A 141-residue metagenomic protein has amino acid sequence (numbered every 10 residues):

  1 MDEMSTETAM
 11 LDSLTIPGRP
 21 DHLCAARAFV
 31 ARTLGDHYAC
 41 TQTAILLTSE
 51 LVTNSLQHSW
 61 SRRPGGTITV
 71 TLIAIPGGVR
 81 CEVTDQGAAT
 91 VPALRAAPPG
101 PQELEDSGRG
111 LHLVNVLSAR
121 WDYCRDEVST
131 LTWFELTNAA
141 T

Functional and structural regions predicted by a protein language model:
M1-S13, L56-T141: Conserved beta-strand-loop-beta-strand hairpin that lines the nucleotide-binding pocket of ATP/GTP-utilizing enzymes
T15, T43-A44, T48, A97-P99: Hydrophobic alpha-helical segments and their boundary regions
P17-H22: A short beta-loop-alpha structural element at the N-terminal edge of CoA-dependent acyl/N-acetyltransferase catalytic
A25-S49: Conserved short strand/loop->alpha-helix "switch" segment adjacent to the catalytic nucleotide/phosphoryl-transfer site
S49, T53, Q57: Short alpha-helix lining the ATP-binding pocket of the histidine-kinase-like ATPase
